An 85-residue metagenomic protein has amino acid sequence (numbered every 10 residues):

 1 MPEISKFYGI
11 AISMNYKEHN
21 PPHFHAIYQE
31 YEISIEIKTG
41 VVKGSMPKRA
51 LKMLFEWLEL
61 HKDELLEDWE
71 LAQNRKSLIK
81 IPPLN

Functional and structural regions predicted by a protein language model:
M1-N85: Basic nucleic-acid-binding interfaces
